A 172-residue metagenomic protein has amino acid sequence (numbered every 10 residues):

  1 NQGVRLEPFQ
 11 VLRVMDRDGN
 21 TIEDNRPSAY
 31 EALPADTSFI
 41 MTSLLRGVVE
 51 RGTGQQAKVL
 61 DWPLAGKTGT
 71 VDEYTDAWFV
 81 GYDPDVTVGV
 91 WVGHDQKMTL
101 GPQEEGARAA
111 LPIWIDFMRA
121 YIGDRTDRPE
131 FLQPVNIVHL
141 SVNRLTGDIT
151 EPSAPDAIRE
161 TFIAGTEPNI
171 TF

Functional and structural regions predicted by a protein language model:
N1-T68, D72: A conserved catalytic-loop motif detector
M15-A29, L64-F172: Soluble, non-transmembrane domains of envelope/secretory-pathway proteins that act on or interact with carbohydrate
